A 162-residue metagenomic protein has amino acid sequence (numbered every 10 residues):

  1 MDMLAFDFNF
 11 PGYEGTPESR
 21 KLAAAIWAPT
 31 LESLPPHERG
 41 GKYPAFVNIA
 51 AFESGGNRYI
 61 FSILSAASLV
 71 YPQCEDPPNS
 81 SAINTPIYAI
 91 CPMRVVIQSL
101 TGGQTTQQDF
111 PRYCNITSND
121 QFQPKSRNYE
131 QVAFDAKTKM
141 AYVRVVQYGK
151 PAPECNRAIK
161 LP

Functional and structural regions predicted by a protein language model:
M1-H37, G103-P162: Acidic, small-residue rich beta-repeat scaffolds with periodic aromatic anchors
A45-F46, A89-M93, K125-Y129: Short, surface-exposed coil-to-beta transition loops
N48-A82, E130-Q147: Acidic/hydrophobic-patterned starts of short beta strands in beta-sheet-rich repeat architectures
G56, G102-G103: Short, solvent-exposed loop/turn segments that connect beta-strands within catalytic domains and beta-strand-rich
Y71, P77-P78, Y88, P111 (+1 more regions): Mature extracytoplasmic/luminal segments of secretory-pathway proteins
P78-S99, A158-P162: Beta-propeller blade signature
